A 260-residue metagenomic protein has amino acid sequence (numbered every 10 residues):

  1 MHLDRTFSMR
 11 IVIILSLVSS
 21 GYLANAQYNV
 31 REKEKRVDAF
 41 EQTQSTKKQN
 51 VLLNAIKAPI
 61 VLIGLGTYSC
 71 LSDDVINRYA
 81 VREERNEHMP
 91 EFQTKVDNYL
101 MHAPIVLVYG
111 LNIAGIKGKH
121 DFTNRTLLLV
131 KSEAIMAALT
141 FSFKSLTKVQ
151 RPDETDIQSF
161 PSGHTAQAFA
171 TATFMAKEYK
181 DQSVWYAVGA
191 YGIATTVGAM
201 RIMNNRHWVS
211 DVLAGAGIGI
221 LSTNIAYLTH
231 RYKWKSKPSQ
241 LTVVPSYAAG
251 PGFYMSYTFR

Functional and structural regions predicted by a protein language model:
H2-L62, H120-N124, L128, S132 (+1 more regions): Replace "edges of transmembrane helices
A58-G66, I105-V108: Short, glycine/alanine-rich hydrophobic alpha-helices that insert into or span membranes
I63-I76: Alpha-helical transmembrane segments of multi-pass membrane proteins
C70-L71, N112-K117: Structural signal for the C-terminal ends of transmembrane alpha-helices and the immediately following loop
I76-H88: Membrane-interface helix termini and inter-helical loops of multi-pass transporters
E87-V106: Interfacial helix-start motif at the membrane-water boundary
H102-Y109, A170-T173: Hydrophobic cores of alpha-helical transmembrane segments in multi-pass inner/ER membrane proteins, independent
V108-N112, T140: Membrane-embedded alpha-helical segments in integral membrane proteins
